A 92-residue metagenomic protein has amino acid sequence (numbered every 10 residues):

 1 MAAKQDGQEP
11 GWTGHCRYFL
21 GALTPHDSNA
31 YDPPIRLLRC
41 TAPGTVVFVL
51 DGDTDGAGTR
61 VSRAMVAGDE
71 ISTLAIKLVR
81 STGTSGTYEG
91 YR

Functional and structural regions predicted by a protein language model:
A2-R92: Surface-exposed, low-hydrophobicity beta-strand/loop segments enriched in small/polar/acidic residues
